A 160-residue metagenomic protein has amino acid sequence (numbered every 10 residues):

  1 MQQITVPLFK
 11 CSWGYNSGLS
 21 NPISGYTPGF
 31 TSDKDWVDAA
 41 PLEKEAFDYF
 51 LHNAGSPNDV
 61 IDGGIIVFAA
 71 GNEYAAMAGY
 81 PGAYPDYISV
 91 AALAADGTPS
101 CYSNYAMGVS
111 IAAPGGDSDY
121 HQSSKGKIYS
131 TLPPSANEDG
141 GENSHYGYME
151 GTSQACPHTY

Functional and structural regions predicted by a protein language model:
M1-Y84, D96-T98, D139-T159: Substrate-binding/access-modulating region of protease and related hydrolase catalytic domains
G79-Y160: Extracellular S/T/G-rich loop segment that most often corresponds to the catalytic His/Ser-adjacent loop
